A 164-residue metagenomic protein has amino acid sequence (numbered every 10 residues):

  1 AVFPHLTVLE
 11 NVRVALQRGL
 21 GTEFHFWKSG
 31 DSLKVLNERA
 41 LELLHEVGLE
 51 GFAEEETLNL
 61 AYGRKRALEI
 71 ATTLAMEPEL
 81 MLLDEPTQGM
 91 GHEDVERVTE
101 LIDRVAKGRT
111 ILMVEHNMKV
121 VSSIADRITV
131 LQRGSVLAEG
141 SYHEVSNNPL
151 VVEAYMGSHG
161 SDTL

Functional and structural regions predicted by a protein language model:
A1-L164: Glycine-rich phosphate-binding loops of nucleotide-dependent enzymes
